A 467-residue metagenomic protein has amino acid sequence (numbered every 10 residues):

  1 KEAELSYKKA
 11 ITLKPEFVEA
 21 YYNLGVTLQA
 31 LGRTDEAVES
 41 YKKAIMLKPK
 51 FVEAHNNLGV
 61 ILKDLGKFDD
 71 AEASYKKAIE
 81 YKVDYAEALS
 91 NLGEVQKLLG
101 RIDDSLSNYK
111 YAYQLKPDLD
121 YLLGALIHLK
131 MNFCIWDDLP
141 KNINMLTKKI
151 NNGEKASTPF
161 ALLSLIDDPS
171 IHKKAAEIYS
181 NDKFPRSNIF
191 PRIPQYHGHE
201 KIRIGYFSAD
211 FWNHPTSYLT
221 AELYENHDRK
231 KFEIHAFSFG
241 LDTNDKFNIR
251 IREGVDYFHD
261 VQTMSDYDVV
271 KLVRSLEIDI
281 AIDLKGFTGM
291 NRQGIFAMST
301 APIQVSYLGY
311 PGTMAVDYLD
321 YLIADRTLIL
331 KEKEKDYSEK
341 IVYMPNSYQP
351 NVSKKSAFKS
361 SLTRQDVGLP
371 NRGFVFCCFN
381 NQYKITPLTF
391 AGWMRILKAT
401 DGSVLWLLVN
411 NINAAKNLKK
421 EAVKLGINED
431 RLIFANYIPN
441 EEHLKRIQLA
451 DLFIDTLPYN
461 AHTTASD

Functional and structural regions predicted by a protein language model:
K1-P370, N381, A391, K420-I427 (+3 more regions): Alpha-helical solenoid repeat scaffolds of the TPR/TPR-like class and their adjacent stem/linker regions that mediate
R203-G205, C377, W406: Short, well-ordered beta-strand segments
K231-E233, M394-K424, E429: A conserved nucleotide-sugar
I295, I396, D467: Hydrophobic/aromatic ligand-binding patch that stacks against planar heteroaromatic rings of cofactors or nucleotides
N371-V375, F379, A399: Short glycine/proline-rich turn/loop motifs
C377-L388: Substrate-binding clefts and catalytic carboxylate motifs of secreted carbohydrate-active enzymes
P387-A399, L452: K/E-rich alpha-helical interaction surfaces of small helical-bundle regulatory domains
T456-P458: A short structural motif in glycosyltransferase catalytic domains
